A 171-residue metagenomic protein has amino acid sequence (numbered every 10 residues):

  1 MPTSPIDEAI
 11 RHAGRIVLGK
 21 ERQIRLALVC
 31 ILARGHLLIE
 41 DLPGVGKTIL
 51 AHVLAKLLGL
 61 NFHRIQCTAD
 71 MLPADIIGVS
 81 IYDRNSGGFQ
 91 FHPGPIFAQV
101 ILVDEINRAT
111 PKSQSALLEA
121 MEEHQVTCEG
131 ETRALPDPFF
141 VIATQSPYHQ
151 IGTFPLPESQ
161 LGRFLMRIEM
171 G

Functional and structural regions predicted by a protein language model:
T3-V45: Pre-Walker A (pre-P-loop) alpha-helix and adjacent loop at the N terminus of AAA/AAA+ ATPase modules, a conserved
R25, L32-R34, V45, L58 (+5 more regions): Short loop/turn elements that form and flank the Walker-type P-loop nucleotide-binding site in RecA-like NTPase cores
R25-V29, Y82-L102: Conserved alpha-helical scaffold flanking the Walker A/P-loop in AAA+ ATPase domains
L28-A69: Walker A/P-loop
L37, I101, F139: Conserved beta-strand position immediately N-terminal to the Walker
D41, D104-E105, A116: Walker B catalytic acidic pair
L42, I76, T144: P-loop (Walker A) phosphate-binding loop of NTP-binding proteins
D83-G88, A109-S113, M121-G171: Canonical AAA+ ATPase core
